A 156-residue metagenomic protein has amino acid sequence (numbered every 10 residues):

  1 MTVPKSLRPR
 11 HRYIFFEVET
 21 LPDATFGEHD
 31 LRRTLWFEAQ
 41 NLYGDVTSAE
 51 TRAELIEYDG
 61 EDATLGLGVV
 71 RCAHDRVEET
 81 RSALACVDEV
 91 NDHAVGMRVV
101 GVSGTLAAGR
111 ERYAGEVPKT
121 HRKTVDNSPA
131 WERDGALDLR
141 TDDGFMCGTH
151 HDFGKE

Functional and structural regions predicted by a protein language model:
M1-L21, E156: N-terminal, charge-rich interaction modules
V3, G104-E156: C-terminal low-complexity, charged extensions that often adopt amphipathic alpha-helices
E17-D59: Surface-exposed, low-hydrophobicity interaction/linker segments
A39, A85-V95: A common structural junction motif
G60-V69: The conserved glycine-aromatic submotif of the RRM
R71-V77: Helix N-cap motif at beta-to-alpha junctions
T80-A83: Hydrophobic side chains in well-ordered alpha-helices
H93-A108: Conserved beta-strand -> loop -> alpha-helix junction used to position metal-binding or nucleic-acid-contacting
